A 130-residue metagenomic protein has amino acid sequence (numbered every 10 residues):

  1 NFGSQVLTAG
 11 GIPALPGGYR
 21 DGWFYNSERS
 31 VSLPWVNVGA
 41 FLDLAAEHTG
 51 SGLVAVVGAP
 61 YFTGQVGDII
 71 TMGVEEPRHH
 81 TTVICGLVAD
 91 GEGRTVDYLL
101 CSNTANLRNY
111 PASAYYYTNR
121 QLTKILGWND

Functional and structural regions predicted by a protein language model:
N1-G10: Active-site nucleophilic cysteine motif
Q5, A14-P16, D68-M72, L99-C101: Structural recognition of the beta-strand scaffold that forms the well-ordered cores of secreted hydrolase catalytic
L7-T8, L87, A105: Residue-level marker of positions within ordered structural domains that often coincide with functionally constrained
A9-P13, G91-E92: Secondary-structure boundary elements
G11-G22: Surface-exposed patches in mature extracellular/periplasmic domains of secreted proteins
R20-Y25, W128: Peripheral/terminal regions associated with large enzymatic or DNA-binding modules
F24-Y98: ...with weaker cross-activation on analogous glycine-rich loops/strands in unrelated enzymes
R94-R108, A112-D130: Low-complexity, Gly/Ser/Thr/Pro-rich intrinsically disordered linker/tail segments
